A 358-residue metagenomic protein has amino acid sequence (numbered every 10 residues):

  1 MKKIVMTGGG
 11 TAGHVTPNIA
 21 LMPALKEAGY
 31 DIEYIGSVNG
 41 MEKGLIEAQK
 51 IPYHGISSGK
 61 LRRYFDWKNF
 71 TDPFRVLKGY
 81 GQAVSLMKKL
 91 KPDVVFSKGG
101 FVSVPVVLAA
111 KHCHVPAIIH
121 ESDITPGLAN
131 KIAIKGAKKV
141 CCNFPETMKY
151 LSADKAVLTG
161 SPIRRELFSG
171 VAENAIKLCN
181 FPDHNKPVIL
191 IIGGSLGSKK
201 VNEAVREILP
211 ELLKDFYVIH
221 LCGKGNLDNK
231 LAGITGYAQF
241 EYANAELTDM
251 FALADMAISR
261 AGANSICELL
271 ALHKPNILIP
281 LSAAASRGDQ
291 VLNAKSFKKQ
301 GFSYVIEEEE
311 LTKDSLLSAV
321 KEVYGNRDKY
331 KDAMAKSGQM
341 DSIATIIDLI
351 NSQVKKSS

Functional and structural regions predicted by a protein language model:
K3, D31, P52, K111-E173: Active-site-proximal region of nucleotide-activated glycan assembly enzymes, centered on histidine/acidic-rich loops
K3-G8, K26-R75, E307-E309: Conserved nucleotide-sugar phosphate-binding/catalytic loop shared by glycosyltransferases and other
H14-L25: Short amphipathic alpha-helix
G40, L45-Q49, A172-A257, V291-K295 (+2 more regions): Donor-nucleotide binding loops and adjacent catalytic segments primarily of GT-B fold Leloir glycosyltransferases
F65-V94, H112: An amphipathic, basic-hydrophobic alpha-helix
P92-V94, F240, A252-C267, K274-P275: Acidic donor-binding loop of glycosyltransferase active sites
E322, Q339-S358: C-terminal alpha-helical cap of glycosyltransferases
D328-M340: A short, well-ordered alpha-helix in the C-terminal region of glycosyltransferases
